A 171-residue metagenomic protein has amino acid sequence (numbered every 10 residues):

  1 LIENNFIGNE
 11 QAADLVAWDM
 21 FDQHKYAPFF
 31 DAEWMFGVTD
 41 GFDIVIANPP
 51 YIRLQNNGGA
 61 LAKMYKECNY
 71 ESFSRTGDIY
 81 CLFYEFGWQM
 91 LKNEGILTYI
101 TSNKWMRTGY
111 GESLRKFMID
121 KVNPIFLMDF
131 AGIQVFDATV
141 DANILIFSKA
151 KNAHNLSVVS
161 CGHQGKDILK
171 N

Functional and structural regions predicted by a protein language model:
L1-F30, I44: Class I S-adenosyl-L-methionine-dependent methyltransferase module
H24-K25, D31-N171: Signature of N6-adenine DNA methyltransferases within the class I
